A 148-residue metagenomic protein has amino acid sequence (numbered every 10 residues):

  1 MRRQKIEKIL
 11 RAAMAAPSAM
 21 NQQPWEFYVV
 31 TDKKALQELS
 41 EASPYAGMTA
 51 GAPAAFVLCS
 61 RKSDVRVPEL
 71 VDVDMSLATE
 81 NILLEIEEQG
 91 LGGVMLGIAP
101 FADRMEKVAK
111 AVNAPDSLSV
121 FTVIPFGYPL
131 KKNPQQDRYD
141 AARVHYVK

Functional and structural regions predicted by a protein language model:
M1-K148: Acidic, surface-exposed loops and disordered segments
